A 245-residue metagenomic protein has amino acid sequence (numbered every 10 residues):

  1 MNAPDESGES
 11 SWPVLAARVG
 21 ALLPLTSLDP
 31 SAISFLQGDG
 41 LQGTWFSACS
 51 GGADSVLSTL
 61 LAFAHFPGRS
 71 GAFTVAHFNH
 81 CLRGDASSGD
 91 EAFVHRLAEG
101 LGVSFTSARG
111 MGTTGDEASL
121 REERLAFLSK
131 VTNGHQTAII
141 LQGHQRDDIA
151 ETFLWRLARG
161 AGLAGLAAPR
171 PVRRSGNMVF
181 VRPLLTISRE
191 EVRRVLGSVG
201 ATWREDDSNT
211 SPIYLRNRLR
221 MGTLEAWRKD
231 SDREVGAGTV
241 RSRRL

Functional and structural regions predicted by a protein language model:
N2-M221: Core alpha/beta nucleotide-donor-binding catalytic domains of modification enzymes
Y214-L245: ATP/NTP-dependent adenylation/nucleotidyl-transfer catalytic domains that generate, transfer, or process NMP-activated
